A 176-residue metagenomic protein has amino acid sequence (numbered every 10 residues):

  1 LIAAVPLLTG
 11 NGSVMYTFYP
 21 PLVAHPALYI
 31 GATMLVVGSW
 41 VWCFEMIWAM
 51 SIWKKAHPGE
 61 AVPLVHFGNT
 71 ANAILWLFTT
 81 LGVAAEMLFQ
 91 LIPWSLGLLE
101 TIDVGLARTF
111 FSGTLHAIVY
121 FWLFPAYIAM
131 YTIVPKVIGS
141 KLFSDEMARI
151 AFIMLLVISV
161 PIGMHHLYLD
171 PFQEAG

Functional and structural regions predicted by a protein language model:
L1-G176: Hydrophobic alpha-helical transmembrane segments of multi-pass integral membrane proteins
